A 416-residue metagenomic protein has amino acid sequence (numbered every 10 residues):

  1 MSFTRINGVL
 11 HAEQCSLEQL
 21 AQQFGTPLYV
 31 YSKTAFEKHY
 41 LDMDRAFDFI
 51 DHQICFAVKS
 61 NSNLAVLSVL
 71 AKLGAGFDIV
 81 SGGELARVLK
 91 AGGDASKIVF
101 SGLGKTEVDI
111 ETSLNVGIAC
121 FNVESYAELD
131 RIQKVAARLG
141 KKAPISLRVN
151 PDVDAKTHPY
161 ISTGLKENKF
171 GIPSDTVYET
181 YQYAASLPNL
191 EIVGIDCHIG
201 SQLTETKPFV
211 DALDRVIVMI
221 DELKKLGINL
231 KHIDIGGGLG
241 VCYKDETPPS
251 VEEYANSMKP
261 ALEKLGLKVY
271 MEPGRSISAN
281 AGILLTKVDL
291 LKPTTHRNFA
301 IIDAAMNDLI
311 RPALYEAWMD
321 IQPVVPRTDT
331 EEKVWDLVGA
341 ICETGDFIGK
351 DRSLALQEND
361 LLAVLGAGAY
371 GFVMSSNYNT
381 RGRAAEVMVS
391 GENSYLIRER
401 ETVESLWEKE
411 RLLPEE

Functional and structural regions predicted by a protein language model:
M1-A143, A185-E191, V218-D221, K225 (+1 more regions): A charged N-terminal "starter" segment
H11-Q14, V30-E37, S60, L64 (+14 more regions): Electropositive phosphate-/nucleotide-binding environments in soluble metabolic enzymes
A21, S257, G266-E416: Charged (often Lys/Glu-rich) extended helix/loop segments that serve as interaction or gating elements
F36, K59, S81, S113 (+7 more regions): Conserved, mostly hydrophobic/aromatic
L67, K90, I110-N115, I132-V135 (+6 more regions): Short acidic, glycine/serine/threonine-rich loops at helix termini
G76-D78, V99, C120-N122, S146-R148 (+8 more regions): Structured core elements
K142-D154: Glycine-rich, aromatic-flanked loop segments that form ligand/cofactor-binding clefts across common enzyme folds
P151-L290, I348, S353, N379-R381 (+1 more regions): Active-site loop/helix belt of alpha/beta enzymes
